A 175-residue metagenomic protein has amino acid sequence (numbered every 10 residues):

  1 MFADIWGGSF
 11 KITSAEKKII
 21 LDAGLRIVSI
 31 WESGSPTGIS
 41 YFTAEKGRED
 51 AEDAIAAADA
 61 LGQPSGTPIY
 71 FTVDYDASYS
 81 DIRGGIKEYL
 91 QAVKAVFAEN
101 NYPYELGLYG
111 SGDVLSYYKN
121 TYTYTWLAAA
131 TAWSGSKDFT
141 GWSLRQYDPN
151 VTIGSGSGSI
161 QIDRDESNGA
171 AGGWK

Functional and structural regions predicted by a protein language model:
M1, A23-I30, T67-I69, Y104-L108 (+2 more regions): Hydrophobic faces of well-ordered beta-strands that scaffold small-molecule active sites in alpha/beta enzyme cores
M1-R83, K87: Substrate-binding cleft of extracellular glycoside hydrolase catalytic domains
F2-I5, E32-G34, D74-D76, Y109-L115 (+2 more regions): Active-site beta-loop-alpha junctions enriched in small/polar residues
D22, E99-P103, T121, F139: Short, well-ordered coil/turn elements that cap or connect secondary structure elements
K87-L90, G141: Short amphipathic alpha-helical surface patches that serve as generic macromolecular interface elements
Y89-F97: Alpha-helix-loop-beta-strand connector modules within alpha/beta enzyme cores
A98-Y117: Aromatic-lined carbohydrate-recognition surfaces of secreted/lumenal glycan-active proteins
L115-K175: Functionally critical loop-and-helix segments that line ligand-binding/catalytic clefts of soluble enzyme domains
